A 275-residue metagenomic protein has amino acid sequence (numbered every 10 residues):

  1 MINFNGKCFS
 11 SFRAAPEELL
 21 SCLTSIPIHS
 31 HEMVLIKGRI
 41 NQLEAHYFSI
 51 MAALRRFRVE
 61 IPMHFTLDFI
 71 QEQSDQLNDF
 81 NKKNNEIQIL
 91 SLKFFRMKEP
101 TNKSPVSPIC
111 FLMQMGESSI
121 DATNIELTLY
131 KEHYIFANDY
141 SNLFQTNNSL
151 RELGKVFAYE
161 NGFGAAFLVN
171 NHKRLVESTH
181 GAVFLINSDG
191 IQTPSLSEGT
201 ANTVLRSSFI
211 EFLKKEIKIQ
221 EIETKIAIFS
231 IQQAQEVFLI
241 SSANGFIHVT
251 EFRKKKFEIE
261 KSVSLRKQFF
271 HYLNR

Functional and structural regions predicted by a protein language model:
M1-Q76, N102-R275: Helix-start/capping segments and mature chain N-termini
D68-T101: Short, acidic/charged, Gly/Pro-enriched secondary-structure junctions
